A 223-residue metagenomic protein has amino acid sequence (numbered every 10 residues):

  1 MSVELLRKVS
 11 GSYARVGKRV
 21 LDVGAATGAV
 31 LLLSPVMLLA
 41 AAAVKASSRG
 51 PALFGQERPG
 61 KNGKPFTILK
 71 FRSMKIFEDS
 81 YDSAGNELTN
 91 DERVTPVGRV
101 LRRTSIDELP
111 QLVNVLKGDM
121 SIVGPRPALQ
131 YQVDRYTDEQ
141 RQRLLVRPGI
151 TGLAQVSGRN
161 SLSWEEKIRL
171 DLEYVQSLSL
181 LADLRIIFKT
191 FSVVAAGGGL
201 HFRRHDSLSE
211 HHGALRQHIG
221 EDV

Functional and structural regions predicted by a protein language model:
V3-F77, N114, R185-V223: A hydrophobic, helix-centered structural microdomain
V16-R19, L32, R93, S105-Q111 (+1 more regions): An acidic site on a long C-lobe helix of protein kinase domains
A26, A41, F54, T95-R99 (+2 more regions): Positions in alpha-helical segments
A40, G55, S83, V123-P125 (+3 more regions): Short, hydrophobic secondary-structure boundary micro-motifs
F54-R93, T151-R169: Short, glycine-rich, amphipathic interfacial segments at transmembrane boundaries or analogous
E87-R147, I187-T190, V194: A short, structured surface patch at a secondary-structure boundary
Y174-V175: Acyl-group handling in specialized metabolite and lipid biosynthesis
